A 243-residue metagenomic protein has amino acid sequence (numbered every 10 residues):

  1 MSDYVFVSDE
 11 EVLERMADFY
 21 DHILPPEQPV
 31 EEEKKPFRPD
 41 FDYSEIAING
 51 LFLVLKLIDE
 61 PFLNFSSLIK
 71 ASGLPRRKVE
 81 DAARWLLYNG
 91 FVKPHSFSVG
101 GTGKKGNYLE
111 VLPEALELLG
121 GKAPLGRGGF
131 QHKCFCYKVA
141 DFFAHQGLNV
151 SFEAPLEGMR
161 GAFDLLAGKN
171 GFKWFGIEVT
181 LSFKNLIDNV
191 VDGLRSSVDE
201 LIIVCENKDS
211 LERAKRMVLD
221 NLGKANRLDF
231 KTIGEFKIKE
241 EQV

Functional and structural regions predicted by a protein language model:
A17-V54: Short alpha-helical segments that sit at the start of domains
R38-N49, F97-A123: Short, cationic-aromatic polyanion-contact patches
D59-S72: Short acidic, hydrophobic short linear motifs in intrinsically disordered regions
E60, N89-G90: Alpha-helix C-caps/helix-loop-beta hinges
G73-Y88, P94: Short amphipathic alpha-helical interaction segments
L116-E157, G168: Acidic-basic catalytic patches of nuclease active cores, encompassing PD-(D/E)XK and other metal-cofactor nuclease
G158-G176, F183-K184, V191-S196: Active-site beta-strand-loop-beta-strand hairpin of nuclease catalytic cores that positions key catalytic residues
V179-F230: Catalytic cores of nucleic-acid endonucleases
